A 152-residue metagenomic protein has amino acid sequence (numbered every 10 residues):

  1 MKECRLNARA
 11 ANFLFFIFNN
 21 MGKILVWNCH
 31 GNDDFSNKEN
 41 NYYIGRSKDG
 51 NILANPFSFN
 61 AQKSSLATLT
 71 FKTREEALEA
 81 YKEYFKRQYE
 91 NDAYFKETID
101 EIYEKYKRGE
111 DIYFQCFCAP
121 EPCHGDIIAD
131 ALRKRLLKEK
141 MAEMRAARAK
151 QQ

Functional and structural regions predicted by a protein language model:
F13-F18: Aromatic (phenylalanine/tyrosine) cluster motif
M21-Q115, A119-P122, D126-A149: Catalytic phosphate/metal-binding cores of nucleic-acid and nucleotide-processing enzymes, i.e., regions that mediate
